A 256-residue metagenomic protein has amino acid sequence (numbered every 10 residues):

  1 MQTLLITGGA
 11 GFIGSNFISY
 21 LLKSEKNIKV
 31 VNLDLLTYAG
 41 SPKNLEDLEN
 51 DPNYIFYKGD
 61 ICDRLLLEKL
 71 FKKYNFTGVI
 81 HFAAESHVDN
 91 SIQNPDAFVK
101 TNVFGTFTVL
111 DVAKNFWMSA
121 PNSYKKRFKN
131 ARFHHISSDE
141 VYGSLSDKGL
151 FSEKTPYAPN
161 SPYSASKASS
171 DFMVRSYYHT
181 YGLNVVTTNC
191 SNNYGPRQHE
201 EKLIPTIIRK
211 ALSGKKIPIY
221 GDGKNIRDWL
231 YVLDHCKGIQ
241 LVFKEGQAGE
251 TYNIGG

Functional and structural regions predicted by a protein language model:
M1-N193, L233-C236, G246: N-terminal Rossmann-like NAD(P)+-binding domain of SDR-like oxidoreductases, especially those catalyzing
L66, Q198, W229: Short acidic, gly/pro-rich beta-turn/loop elements at beta-sheet edges and active-site/ligand-binding grooves
A168, N193-T206, S213-K215, Y220 (+3 more regions): Glycine/proline-rich active-site loop of Rossmann-fold NAD(P)-dependent oxidoreductases
G256: Conserved catalytic-core segment of nucleotide-activated headgroup transferases in glycan assembly
